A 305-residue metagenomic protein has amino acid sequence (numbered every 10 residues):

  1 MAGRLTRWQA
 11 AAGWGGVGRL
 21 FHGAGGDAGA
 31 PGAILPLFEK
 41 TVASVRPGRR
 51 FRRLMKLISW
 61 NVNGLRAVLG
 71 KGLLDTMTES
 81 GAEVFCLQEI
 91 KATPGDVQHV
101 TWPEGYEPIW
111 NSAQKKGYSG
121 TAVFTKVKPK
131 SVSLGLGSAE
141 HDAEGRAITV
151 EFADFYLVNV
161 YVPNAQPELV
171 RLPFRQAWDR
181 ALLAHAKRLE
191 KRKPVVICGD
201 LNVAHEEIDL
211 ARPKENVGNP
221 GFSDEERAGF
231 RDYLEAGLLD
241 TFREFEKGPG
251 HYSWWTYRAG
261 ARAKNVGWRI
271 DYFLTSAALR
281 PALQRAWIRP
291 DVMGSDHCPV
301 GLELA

Functional and structural regions predicted by a protein language model:
G3-L5, A10-A11, R19-L20, A28-P31 (+2 more regions): Short, low-complexity intrinsically disordered segments enriched in A/P/G/S/L with frequent Arg, especially at protein
G16, I34-K40, R46-P103, A113 (+3 more regions): N-terminal, active-site-proximal structural segment of metallo-dependent hydrolase catalytic domains
M55-N63, D154-Q166, C198: Active-site-proximal beta-strand elements of phosphoester/diester hydrolases
N61, M77-G95, L157, A186-E207 (+4 more regions): Active-site beta-strand/loop signature of hydrolases that rely on acidic residues for catalysis
V84, E104-E107, W178-V266, I270: Metal-dependent phosphoesterases centered on the DNase I-like endonuclease/exonuclease/phosphatase
K91, V97-A165: Structured beta-strand-rich core segments of catalytic domains in phosphoester-bond hydrolases
K116-S131, P249, A259-P281: Conserved beta strand-loop-helix elements of the APE1-like EEP
G137-S138, P163-D179, K214-G218: Surface-exposed cleft-lining segments at the edges of enzyme active sites
